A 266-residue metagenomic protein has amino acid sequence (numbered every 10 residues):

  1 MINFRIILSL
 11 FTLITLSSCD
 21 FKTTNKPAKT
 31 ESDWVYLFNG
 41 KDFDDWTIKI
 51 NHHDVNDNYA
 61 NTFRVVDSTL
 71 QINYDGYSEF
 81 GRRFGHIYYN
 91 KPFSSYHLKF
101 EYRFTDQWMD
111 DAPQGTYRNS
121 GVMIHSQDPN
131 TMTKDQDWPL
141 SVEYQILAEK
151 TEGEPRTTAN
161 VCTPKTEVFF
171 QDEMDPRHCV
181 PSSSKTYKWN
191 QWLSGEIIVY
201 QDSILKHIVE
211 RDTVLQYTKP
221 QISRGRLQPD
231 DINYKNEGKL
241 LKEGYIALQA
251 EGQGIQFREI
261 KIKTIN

Functional and structural regions predicted by a protein language model:
M1-K29: Bacterial Sec-dependent N-terminal signal peptides
C19-N266: Carbohydrate-interacting regions of secretory-pathway proteins
